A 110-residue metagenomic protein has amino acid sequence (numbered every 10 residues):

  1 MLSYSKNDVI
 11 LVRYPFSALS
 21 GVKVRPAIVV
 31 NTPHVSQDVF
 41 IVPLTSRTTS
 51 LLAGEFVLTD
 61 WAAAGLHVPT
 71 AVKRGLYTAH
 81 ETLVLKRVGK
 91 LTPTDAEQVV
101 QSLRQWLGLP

Functional and structural regions predicted by a protein language model:
A18-K23, V29-A62: Compact nucleic-acid interaction/catalytic patches
A62-P110: C-terminal terminal-subdomain/extension
